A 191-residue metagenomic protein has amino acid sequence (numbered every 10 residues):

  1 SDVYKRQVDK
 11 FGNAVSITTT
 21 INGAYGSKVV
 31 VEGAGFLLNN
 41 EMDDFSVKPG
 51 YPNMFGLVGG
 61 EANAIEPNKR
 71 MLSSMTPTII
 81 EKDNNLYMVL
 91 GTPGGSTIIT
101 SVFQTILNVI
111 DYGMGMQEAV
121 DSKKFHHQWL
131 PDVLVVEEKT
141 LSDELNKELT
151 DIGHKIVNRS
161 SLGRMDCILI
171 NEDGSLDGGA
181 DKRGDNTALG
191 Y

Functional and structural regions predicted by a protein language model:
S1-Y4: Short, small-residue-biased leader/transition segments that mark boundaries at the very start of proteins
R6-V8, I17: Glycine-rich, Trp-frequent "lid" loop and neighboring beta-strands that shape and gate the flavin cofactor pocket
F11, D44, A64-S74, T78-M88 (+2 more regions): C-terminal catalytic domains of large/alpha subunits in multi-subunit enzymes
A14-K82, Y112, M116: Active-site rim segments in enzyme catalytic domains, especially the processed small/beta chain of N-terminal
N22-A24, G94-G95, G184: A short acidic/small-residue loop/turn micro-motif
I98: Acidic, polar ligand-binding/catalytic clefts
V102-T105: Feature for intrinsically disordered/low-complexity regulatory segments and propeptides
